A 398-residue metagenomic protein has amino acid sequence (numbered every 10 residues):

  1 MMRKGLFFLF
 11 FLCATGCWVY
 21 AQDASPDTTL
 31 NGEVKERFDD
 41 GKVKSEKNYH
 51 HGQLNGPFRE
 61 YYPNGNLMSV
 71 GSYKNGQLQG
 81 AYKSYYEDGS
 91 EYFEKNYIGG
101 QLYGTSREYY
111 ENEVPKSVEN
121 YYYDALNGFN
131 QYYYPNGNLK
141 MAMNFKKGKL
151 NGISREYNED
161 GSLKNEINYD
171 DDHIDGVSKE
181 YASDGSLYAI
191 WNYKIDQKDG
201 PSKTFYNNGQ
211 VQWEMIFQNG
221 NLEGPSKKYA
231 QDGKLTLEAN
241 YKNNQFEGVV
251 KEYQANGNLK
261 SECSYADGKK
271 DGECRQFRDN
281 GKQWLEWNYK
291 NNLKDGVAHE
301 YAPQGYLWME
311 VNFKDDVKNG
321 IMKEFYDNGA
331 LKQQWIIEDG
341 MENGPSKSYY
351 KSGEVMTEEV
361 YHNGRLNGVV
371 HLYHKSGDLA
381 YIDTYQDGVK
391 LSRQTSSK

Functional and structural regions predicted by a protein language model:
M1-M2: N-terminal secretory signal peptides that target proteins for export/translocation
G5-A14: Sec-dependent N-terminal signal peptides
C17-K398: Glycine/tyrosine- and acidic-biased, solvent-exposed loop/turn segments at the edges of beta-strands
